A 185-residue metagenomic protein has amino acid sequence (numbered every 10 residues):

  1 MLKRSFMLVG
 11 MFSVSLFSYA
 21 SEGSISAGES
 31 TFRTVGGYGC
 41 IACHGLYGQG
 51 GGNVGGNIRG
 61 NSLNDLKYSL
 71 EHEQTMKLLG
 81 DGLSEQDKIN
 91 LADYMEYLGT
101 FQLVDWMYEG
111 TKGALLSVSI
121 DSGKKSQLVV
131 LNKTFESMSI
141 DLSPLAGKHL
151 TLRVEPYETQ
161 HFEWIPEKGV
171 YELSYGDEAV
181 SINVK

Functional and structural regions predicted by a protein language model:
S5-V14: Sec-dependent N-terminal signal peptides
F17-T34: Electrostatic cytochrome c docking/interface patches
T31-R33, I41-L78: Gly/Gly-Pro-rich "capping" loops immediately C-terminal to redox-active cysteine motifs in periplasmic/lumenal
G80-W106: C-terminal capping alpha-helices of c-type cytochrome domains
F101-S122: N-terminal edge beta-strand
K124-L128: Structural beta-strand segments of beta-rich domains
V130-T134: Asparagine-centered strand-capping/turn motif at beta-strand->loop junctions
P156-K185: Extracellular/periplasmic metallocenter environments
